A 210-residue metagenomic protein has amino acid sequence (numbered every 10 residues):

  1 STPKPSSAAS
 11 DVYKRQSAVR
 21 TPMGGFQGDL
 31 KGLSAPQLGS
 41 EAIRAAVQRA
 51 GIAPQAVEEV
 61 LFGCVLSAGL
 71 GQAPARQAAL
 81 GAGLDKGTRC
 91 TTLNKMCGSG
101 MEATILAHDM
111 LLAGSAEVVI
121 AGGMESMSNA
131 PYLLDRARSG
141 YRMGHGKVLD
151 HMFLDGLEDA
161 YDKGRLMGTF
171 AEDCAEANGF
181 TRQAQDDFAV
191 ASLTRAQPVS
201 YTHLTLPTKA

Functional and structural regions predicted by a protein language model:
S1-A9, Y13, H203-A210: Single conserved hydrophobic/aromatic residue that forms the stacking wall/gate of nucleotide- or nucleobase-binding
S10-T88, S126-L204: Conserved "HGTGT" condensation-loop signature of ketosynthase/thiolase-family condensing enzymes that catalyze
G71, C90-S99: Active-site nucleophile and cofactor-binding loops and adjacent substrate-binding regions of central metabolic enzymes
C97-A107: Conserved beta-loop-alpha segment that forms the PLP phosphate-binding cup at the N-terminus of a helix
S115-E117: Short, high-confidence coil segments that cap the C-terminus of an alpha-helix and link into the following beta-strand
